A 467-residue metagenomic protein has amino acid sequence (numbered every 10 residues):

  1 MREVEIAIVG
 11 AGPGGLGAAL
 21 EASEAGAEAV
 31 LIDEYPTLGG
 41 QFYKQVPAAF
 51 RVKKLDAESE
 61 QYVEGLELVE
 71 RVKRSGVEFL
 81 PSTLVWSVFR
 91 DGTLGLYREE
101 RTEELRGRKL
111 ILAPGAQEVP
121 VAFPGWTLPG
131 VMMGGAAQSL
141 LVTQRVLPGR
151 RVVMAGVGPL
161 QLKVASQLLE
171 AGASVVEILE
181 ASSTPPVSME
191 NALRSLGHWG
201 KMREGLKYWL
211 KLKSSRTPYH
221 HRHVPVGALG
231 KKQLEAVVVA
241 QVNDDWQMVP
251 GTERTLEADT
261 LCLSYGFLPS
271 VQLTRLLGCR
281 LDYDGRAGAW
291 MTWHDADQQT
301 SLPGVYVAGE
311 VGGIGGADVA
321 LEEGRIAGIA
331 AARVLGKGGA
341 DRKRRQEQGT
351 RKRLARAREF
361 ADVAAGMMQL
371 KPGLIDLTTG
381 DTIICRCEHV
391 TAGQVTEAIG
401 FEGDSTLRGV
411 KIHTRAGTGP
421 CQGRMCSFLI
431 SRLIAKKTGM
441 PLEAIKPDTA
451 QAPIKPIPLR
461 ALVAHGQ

Functional and structural regions predicted by a protein language model:
M1-P420, R424-Q467: Residues forming the flavin
